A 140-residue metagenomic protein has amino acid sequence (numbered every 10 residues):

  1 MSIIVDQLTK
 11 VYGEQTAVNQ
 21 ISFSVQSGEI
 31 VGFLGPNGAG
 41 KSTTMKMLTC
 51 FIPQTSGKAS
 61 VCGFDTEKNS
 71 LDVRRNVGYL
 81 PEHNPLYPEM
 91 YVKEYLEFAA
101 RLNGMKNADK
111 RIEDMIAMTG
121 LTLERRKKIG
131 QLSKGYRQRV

Functional and structural regions predicted by a protein language model:
S2-V5, K10-V140: ABC transporter nucleotide-binding domains
